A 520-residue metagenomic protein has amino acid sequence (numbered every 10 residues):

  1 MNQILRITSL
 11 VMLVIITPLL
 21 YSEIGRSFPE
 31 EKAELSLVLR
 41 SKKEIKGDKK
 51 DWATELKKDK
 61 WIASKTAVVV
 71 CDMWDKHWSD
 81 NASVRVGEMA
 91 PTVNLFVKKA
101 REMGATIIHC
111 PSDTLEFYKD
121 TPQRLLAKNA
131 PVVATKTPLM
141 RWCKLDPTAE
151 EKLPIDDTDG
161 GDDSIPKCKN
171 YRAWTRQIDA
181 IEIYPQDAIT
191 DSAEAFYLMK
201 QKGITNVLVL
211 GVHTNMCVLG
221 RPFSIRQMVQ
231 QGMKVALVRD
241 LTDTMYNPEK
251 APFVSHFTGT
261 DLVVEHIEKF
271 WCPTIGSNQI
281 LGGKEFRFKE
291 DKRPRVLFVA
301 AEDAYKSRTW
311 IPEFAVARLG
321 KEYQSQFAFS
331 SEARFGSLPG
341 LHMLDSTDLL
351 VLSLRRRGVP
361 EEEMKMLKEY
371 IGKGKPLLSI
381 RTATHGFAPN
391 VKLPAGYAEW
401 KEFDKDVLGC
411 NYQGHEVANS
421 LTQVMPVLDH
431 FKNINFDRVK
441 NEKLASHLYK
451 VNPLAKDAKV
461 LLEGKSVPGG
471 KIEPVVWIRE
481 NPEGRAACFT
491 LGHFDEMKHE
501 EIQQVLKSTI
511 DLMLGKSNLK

Functional and structural regions predicted by a protein language model:
M1-S9: Bacterial N-terminal signal peptides that target proteins for export
M12-E30: Bacterial Sec-dependent signal peptides at the C-terminal "C-region" and cleavage site
I24-A67, V84-V86, L95-K98, E102 (+2 more regions): Active-site-adjacent betaalpha module
M73-K76, D113-F117, H213-C217, L241-M245 (+7 more regions): Solvent-exposed loop/turn segments at secondary-structure junctions within structured extracellular/periplasmic domains
T260-D261, R293-P294, H342, V467-P474 (+1 more regions): Extracellular ligand-binding/catalytic regions of CAZymes and related secreted enzymes and adhesion modules
L297-V299, D303-F387: Helical hinge/lid and interdomain linker segments adjacent to catalytic or ligand-binding clefts that mediate domain
R318-Q324, D345-S346, Q413-T490: Catalytic beta-strand/loop cores that center a nucleophilic Ser/Cys/Thr and support acyl-enzyme chemistry
R357-I434: A glycine-rich, often tryptophan-bearing local segment used as a flexible ligand/cofactor-contacting loop or short
